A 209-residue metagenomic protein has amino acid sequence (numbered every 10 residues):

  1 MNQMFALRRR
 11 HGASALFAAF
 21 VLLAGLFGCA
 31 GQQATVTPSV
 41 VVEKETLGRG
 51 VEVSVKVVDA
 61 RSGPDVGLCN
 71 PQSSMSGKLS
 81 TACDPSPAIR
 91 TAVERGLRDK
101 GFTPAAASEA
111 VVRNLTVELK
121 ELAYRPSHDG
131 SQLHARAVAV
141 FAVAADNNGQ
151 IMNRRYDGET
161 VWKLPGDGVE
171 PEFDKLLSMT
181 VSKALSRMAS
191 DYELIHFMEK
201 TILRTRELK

Functional and structural regions predicted by a protein language model:
M1-C29: Sec-dependent bacterial lipoprotein signal peptides
R9, A15-L16, S108, G166 (+1 more regions): Intrinsic-disorder-associated interaction segments
F27-A88, L194-K209: A structural "domain/chain start" motif
C29-P38, K44, D99-G101, N153 (+1 more regions): C-terminal/domain-edge helix-coil "capping" segments
A30-V42, K100-N153, V161-D167: Surface-exposed short loop/turn segments
V57-D65, E118-Y124, D157-E159: Generic short beta-strand segments
P85, I89, V93, L177 (+1 more regions): Stable alpha-helical elements in mature extracytoplasmic
